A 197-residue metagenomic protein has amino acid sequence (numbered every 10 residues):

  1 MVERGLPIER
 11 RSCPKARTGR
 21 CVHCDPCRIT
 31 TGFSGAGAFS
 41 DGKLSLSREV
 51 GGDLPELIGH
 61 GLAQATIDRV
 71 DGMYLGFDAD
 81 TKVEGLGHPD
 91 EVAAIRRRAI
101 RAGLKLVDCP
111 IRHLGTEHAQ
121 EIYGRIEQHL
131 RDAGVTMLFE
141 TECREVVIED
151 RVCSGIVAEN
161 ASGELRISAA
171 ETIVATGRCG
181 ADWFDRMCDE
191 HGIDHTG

Functional and structural regions predicted by a protein language model:
M1-L57, P89-G197: Residues forming the flavin
I58, L62, T66-D78: Conserved catalytic/binding loops enriched for acidic/polar residues
G72-L75, A79, I100-R101, R131: Generic surface-pattern signal
L75, A79-P89, R97: Helix-rich C-terminal "cap"/substrate-channel and partner-interaction subdomain that packs against the flavin-binding
